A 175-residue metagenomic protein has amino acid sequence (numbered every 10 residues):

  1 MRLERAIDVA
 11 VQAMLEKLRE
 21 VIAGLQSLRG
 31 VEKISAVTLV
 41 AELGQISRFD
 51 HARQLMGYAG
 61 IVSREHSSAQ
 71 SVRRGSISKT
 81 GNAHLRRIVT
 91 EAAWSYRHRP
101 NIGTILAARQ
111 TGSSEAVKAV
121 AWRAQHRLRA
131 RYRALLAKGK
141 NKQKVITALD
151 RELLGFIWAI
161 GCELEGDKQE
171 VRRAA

Functional and structural regions predicted by a protein language model:
M1-A175: A detector of single, family-specific signature residues that are central to catalytic or substrate-handling motifs
